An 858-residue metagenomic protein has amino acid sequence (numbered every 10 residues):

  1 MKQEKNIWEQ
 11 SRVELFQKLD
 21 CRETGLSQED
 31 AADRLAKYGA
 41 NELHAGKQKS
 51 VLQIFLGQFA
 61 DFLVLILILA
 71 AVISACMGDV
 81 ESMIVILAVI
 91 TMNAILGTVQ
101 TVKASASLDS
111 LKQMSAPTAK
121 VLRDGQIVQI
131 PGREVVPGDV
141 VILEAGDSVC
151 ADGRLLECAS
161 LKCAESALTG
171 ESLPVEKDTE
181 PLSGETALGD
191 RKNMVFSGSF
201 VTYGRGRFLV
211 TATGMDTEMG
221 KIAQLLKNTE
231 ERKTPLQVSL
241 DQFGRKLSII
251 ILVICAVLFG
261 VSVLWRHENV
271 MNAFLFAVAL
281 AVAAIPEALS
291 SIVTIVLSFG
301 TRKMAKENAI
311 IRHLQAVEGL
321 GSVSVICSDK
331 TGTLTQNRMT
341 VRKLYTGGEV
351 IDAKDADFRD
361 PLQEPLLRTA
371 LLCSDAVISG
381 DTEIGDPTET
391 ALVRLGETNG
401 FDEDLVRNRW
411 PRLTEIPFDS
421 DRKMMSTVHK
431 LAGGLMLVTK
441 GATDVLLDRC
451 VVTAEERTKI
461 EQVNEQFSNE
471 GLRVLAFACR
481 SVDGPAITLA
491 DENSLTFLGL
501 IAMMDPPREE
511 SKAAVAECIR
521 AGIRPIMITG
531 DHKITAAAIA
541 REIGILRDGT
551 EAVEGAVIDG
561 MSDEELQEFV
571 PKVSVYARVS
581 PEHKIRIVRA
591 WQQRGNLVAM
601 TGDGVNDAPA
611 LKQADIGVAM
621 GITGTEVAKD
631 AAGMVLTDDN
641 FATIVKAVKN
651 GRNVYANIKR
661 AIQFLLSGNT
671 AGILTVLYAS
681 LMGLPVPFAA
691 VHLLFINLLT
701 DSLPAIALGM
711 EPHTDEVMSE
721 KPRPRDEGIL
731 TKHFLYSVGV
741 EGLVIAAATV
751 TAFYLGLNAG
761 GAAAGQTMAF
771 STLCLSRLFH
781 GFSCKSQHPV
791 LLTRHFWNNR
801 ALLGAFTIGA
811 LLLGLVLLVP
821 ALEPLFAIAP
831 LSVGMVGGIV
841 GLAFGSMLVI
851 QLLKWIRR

Functional and structural regions predicted by a protein language model:
M1-S719, I729-L730, L743, Y754 (+2 more regions): Conserved cytosolic headpiece of P-type ATPases
T700, I745, T767-G781: Generic alpha-helical transmembrane segments
P724-L743, A763-M768: Membrane-water interface at loop-to-transmembrane-helix junctions
A747-T751: Membrane-embedded helix-loop-helix hairpins and adjacent transmembrane boundary segments in multi-pass transporters
A752-L755, C774: C-terminal substrate-binding/catalytic lobe of Rossmann-fold NAD(P)-dependent dehydrogenases
L757-A763: Membrane-helix interface and helix-disruption motif detector
C784: A C-terminal functional module that forms or caps the active site or interfaces directly with catalytic machinery
